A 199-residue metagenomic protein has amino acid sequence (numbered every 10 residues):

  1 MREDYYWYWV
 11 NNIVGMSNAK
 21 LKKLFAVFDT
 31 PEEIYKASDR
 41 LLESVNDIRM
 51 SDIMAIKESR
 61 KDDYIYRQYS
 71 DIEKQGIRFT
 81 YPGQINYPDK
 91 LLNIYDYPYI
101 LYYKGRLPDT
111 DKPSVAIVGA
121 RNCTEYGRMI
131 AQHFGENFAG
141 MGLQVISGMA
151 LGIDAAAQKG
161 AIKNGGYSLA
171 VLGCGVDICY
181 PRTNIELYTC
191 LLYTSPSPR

Functional and structural regions predicted by a protein language model:
M1, Y81-S195, R199: Glycine-biased, small-residue-rich flexible motifs in mid-sequence functional cores and linkers
M1-G83: Short, small/acidic-rich helices and loops at N termini and domain boundaries of DNA replication/processing enzymes
